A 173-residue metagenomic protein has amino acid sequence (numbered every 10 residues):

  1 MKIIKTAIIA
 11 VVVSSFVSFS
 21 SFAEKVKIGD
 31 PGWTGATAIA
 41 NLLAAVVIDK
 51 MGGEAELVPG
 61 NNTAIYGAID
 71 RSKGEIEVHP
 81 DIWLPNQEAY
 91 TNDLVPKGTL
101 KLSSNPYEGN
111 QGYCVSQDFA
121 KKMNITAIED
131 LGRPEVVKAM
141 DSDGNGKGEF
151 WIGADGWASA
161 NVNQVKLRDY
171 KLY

Functional and structural regions predicted by a protein language model:
M1-I8: Bacterial N-terminal signal peptides that target proteins for export
I8-V17: Hydrophobic helical h-region of N-terminal Sec-dependent signal peptides in bacterial secretory/periplasmic proteins
V17-A23: Sec/Tat signal peptide C-region and signal peptidase I cleavage site
K25-N41, N62: Extracytoplasmic "Venus flytrap"
A40, V58-K97: Pocket-flanking alpha-helical
L43-M51, D130, K138-Y173: Ligand-binding cleft/hinge of the Venus flytrap
E54-N61, Y173: Short beta-strand-to-loop elements that line the ligand-binding cleft of bilobed periplasmic-binding protein-like
T99-W151: A conserved helix-loop-strand patch within extracytoplasmic ligand-binding domains of the periplasmic binding
